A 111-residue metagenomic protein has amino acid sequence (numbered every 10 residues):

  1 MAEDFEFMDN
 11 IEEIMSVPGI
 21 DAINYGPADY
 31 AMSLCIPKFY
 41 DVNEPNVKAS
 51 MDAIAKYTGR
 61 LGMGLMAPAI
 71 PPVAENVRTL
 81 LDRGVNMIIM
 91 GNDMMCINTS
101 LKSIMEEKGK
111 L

Functional and structural regions predicted by a protein language model:
M1-L111: Expand to "…catalyze enediolate/carbanion chemistry for C-C bond making/breaking, isomerization, decarboxylation
